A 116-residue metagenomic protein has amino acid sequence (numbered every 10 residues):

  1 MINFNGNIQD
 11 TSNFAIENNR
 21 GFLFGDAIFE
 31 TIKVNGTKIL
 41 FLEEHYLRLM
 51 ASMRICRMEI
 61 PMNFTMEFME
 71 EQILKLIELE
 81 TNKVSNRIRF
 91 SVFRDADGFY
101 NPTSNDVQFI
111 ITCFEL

Functional and structural regions predicted by a protein language model:
M1-L116: Conserved alpha/beta cores of soluble small-molecule-handling proteins
